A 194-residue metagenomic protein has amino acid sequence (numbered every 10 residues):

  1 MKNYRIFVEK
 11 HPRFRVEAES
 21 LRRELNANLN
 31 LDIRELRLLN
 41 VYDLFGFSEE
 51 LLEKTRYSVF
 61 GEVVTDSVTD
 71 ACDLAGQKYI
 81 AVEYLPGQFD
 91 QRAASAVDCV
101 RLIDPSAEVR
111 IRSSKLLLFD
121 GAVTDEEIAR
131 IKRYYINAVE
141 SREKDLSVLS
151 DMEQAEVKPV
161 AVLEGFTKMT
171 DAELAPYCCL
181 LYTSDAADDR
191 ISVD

Functional and structural regions predicted by a protein language model:
K2-L31: The feature marks the first
V8-V16, V82-R92: Short, surface-exposed ligand-recognition loops at beta-strand->loop->(often short) alpha-helix junctions that present
S20-D73: Acidic (E/D-rich), amphipathic helical modules within compact regulatory domains
R22, K54-F60, S95-V97, I128-Y135: Short amphipathic alpha-helices in soluble, non-transmembrane regions that often serve as interface/regulatory elements
N30-L38, P105-D120: Interaction-mediating elements
E62-L74, A107-I111, I136-D151: Conserved short beta-strand edge segments in small beta-sheet-based binding/regulatory domains
Y135-A172: Terminal amphipathic helices with adjacent charged low-complexity linkers/tails
Y182-V193: Single conserved hydrophobic/aromatic residue that forms the stacking wall/gate of nucleotide- or nucleobase-binding
